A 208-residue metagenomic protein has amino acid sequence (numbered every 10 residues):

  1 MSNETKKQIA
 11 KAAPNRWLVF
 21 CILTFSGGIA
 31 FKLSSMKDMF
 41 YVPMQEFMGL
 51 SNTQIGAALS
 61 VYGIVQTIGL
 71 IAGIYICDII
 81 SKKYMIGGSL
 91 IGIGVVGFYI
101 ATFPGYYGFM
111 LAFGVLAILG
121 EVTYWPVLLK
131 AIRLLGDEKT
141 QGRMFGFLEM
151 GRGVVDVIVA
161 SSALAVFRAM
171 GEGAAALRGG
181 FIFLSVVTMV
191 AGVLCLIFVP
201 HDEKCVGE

Functional and structural regions predicted by a protein language model:
A12-F40: Pair of pore-lining "gating" transmembrane helices in MFS-fold secondary transporters
S35, G63-I71, V157: Residue-level signature of mid-helix packing/kink "hotspots" within the transmembrane helices of 12-pass Major
I68-S81: Helix-to-loop junctions at the C-terminal end of transmembrane segments in multipass secondary transporters
K83-I86: Primarily marks hydrophobic transmembrane alpha-helices of the MFS/SLC 12-helix fold
I91-G105: C-terminal ends and interior cores of transmembrane alpha-helices in multi-pass membrane transporters/permeases
A112-M150: Cytoplasmic helix-loop-helix junction between adjacent transmembrane helices in 12-TM secondary transporters
G142-F167: Glycine-rich segments within core transmembrane alpha-helices of 12-TM secondary carriers
S185-G207: C-terminal membrane-cytosol helix-exit motif in multi-pass small-molecule transporters
